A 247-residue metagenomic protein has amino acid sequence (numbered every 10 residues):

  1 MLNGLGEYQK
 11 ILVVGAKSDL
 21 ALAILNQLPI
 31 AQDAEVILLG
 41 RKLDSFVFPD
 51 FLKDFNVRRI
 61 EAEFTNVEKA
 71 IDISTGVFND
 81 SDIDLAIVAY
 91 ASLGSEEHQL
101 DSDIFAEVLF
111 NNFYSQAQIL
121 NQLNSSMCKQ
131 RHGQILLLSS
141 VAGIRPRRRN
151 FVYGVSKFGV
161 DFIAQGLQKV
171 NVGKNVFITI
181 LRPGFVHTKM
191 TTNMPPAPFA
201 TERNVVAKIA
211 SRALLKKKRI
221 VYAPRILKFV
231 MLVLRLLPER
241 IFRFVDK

Functional and structural regions predicted by a protein language model:
K17-L25: N-terminal Rossmann NAD(P)H-binding glycine-rich loop of SDR-like oxidoreductase domains
A91-A106, R149: Conserved mid-core segment of classical short-chain dehydrogenase/reductases
L120, S156: Active-site helix of classical SDR
S140: Residue(s) in the substrate-gating loop at a strand-loop-helix junction that position the organic substrate next
R145, G166-V176: Active-site-adjacent segment of SDR/Rossmann-fold oxidoreductases
R145-F151: Active-site loop immediately N-terminal to the catalytic Tyr-X3-Lys motif of short-chain dehydrogenase/reductase
I180, P195-R235: C-terminal helical subdomain
